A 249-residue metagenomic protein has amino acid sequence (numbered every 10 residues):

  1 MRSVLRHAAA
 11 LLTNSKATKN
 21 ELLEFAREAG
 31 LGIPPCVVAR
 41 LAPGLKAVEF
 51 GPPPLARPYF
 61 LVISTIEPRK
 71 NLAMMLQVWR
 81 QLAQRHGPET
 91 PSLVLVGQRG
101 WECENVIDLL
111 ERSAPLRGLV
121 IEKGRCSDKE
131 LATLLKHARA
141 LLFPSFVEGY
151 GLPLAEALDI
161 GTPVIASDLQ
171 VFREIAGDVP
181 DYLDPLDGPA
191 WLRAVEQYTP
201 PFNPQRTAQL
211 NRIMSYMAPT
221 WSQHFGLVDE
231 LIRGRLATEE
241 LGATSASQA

Functional and structural regions predicted by a protein language model:
M1-A249: Carbohydrate transferase catalytic cores enriched for Leloir-type hexosyltransferases
